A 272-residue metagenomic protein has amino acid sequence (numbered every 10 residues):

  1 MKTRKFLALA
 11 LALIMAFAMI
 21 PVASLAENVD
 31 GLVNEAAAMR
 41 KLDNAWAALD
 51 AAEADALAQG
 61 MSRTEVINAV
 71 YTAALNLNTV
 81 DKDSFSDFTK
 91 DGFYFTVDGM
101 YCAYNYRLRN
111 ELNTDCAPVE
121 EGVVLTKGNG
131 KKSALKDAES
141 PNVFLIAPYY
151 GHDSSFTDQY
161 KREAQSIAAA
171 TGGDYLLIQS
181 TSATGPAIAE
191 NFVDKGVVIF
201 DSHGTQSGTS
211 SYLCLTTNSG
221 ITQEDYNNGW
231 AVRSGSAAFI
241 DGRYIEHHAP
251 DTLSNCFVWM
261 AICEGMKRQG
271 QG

Functional and structural regions predicted by a protein language model:
M1-A10: Bacterial N-terminal signal peptides that target proteins for export
L11, M15-M19: Hydrophobic core
M19-D30: Sec-dependent signal peptide cleavage junction
V33-L57, E65, A69-N76, P118-G220: A domain-level signal for caspase-like cysteine endopeptidase catalytic cores and their zymogen-processing architecture
T72-L145, K267: Structured catalytic cores of large enzymes
Y106-R107, T209-Y212, G270-Q271: Short, solvent-exposed loop/turn and secondary-structure capping segments
S219-G272: Catalytic cores of nucleophile-dependent amide-cleaving enzymes
